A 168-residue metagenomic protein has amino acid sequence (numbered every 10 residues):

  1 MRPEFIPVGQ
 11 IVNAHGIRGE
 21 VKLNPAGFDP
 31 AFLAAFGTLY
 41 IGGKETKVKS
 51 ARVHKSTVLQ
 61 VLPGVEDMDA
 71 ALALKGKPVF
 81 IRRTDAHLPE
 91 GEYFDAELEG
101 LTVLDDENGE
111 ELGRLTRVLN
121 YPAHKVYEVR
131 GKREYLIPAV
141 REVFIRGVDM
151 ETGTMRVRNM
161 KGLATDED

Functional and structural regions predicted by a protein language model:
M1-D168: Short Lys/Arg-rich amphipathic alpha-helical segments
